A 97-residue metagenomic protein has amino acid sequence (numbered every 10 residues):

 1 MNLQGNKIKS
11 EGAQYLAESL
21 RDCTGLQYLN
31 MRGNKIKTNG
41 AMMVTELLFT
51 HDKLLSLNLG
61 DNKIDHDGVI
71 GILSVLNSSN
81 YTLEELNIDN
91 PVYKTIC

Functional and structural regions predicted by a protein language model:
M1-C97: Leucine-rich tandem repeat or coiled-coil scaffolds
